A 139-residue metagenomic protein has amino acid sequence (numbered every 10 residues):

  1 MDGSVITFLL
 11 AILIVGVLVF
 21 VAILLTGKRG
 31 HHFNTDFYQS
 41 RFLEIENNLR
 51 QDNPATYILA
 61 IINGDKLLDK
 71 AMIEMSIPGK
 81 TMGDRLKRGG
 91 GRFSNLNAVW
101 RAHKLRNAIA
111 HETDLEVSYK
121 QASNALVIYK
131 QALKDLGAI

Functional and structural regions predicted by a protein language model:
D2-G90, N97, K120-S123, I128 (+1 more regions): Amphipathic alpha-helical interface elements
R92-Y119: Histidine-centered, metal-coordinating catalytic motifs and their short helical/loop contexts
